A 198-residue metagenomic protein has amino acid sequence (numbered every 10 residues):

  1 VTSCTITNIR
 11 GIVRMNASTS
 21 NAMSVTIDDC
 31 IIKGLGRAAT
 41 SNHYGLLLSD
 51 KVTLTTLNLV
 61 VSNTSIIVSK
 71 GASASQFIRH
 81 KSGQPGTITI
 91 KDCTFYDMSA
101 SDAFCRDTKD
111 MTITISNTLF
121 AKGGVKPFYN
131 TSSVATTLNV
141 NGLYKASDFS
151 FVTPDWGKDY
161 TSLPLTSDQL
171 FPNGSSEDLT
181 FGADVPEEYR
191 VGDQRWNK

Functional and structural regions predicted by a protein language model:
V1-D178, N197-K198: Extracellular beta-rich repeat passengers
F181-K198: Active-site and glycan-interaction determinants of carbohydrate-active enzymes
